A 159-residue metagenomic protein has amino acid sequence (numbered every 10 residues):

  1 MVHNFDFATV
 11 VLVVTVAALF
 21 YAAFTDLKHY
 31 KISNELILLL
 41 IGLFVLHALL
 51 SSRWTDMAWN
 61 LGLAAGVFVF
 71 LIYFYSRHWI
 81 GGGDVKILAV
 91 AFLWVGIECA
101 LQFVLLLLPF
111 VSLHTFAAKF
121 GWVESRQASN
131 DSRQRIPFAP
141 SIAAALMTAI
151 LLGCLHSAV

Functional and structural regions predicted by a protein language model:
M1-V159: A membrane-topology feature that recognizes alpha-helical transmembrane segments and their immediate juxtamembrane
